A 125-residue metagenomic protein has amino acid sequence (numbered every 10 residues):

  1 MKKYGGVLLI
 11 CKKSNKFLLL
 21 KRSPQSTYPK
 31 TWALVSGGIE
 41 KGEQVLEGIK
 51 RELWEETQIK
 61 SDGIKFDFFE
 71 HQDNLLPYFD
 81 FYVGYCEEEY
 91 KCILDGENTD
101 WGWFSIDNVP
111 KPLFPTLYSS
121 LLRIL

Functional and structural regions predicted by a protein language model:
M1-L18, F69: Conserved N-terminal beta-strand and adjoining loop/helix that marks the start of the Nudix/MutT-like hydrolase domain
I10, L34, F104: A conserved hydrophobic position in a structured secondary element of the catalytic/binding core that shapes
S14, P24, I39: Short, glycine/serine-rich, charged loops/turns that create anion-binding and catalytic segments at active sites
N15, T31, P77-F79: Conserved catalytic motifs of the protein kinase core domain
L20-R22: GIY-YIG nuclease signature motif recognition
S26-K30: A conserved beta-turn-beta hairpin within the catalytic core of GNAT-like acetyltransferases that forms part
T31-G37: Conserved acetyl-CoA binding element of GNAT-fold acetyltransferases
G37-L125: Unchanged
